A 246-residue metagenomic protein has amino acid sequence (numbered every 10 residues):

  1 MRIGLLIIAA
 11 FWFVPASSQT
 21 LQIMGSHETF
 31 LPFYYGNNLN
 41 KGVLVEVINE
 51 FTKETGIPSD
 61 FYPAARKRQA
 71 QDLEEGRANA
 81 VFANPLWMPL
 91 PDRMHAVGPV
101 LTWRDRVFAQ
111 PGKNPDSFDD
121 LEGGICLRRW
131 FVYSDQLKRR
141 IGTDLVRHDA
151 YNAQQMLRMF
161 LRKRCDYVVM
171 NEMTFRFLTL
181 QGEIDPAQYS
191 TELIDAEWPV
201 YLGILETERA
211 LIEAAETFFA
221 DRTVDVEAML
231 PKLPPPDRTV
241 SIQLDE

Functional and structural regions predicted by a protein language model:
Q19-L90, D149, K232-L233: Extracytoplasmic small-molecule ligand-binding "clamshell" domains of the periplasmic binding protein/Venus flytrap
T20-Y35, P115-Y133: Short loop->beta-strand "edge-of-pocket" segments that line small-molecule binding or catalytic clefts across diverse
S26-T29, T102-R106, E183-A220, V240-D245: Periplasmic-binding protein-like
V45-E54, K113-P115, D119-L127, F131 (+1 more regions): Extended ligand-binding regions for polar small-molecule ligands
N49, F61-E122, W130-Y133, S190-D195: Acidic, polar ligand-binding/catalytic clefts
P58-A65, D144-N152, M156, T191-L193: Short beta-strand-to-loop elements that line the ligand-binding cleft of bilobed periplasmic-binding protein-like
Y62-P63, K67-N79, F118, A153-T174 (+1 more regions): Short helices/loops that flank or line small-molecule/ion binding pockets
D135-Y151, P186-A187, F219-E246: Ligand-binding clefts/hinges and TM-proximal coupling segments of bilobed small-molecule sensing domains
